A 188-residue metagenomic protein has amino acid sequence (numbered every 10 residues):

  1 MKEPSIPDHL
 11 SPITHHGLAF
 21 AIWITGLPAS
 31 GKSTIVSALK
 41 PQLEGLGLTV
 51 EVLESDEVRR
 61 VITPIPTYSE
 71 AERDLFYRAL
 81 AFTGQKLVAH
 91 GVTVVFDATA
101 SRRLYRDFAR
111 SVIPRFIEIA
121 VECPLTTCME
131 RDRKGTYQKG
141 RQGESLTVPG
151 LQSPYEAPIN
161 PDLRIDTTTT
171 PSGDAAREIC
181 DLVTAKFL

Functional and structural regions predicted by a protein language model:
M1-A21: Extreme N-terminal, non-catalytic leader segments that precede Walker-type/kinase nucleotide-binding cores
K2-E3, G45, R177-L188: C-terminal accessory "lid"/substrate-recognition subdomains
I24: Hydrophobic anchor at the beta1->P-loop junction of P-loop NTPases
P28: The conserved Walker
K32: Conserved lysine of the Walker
S37-Q85, A89: Conserved substrate/cofactor phosphate-moiety recognition/catalytic segment in nucleotide-dependent phosphotransferases
A71-I117, V121, Q138-K139: Glycine-rich phosphate-binding loop used to anchor ATP phosphates in small-molecule kinases, encompassing both
E122, E130-E178, F187: Small-molecule kinase domains that catalyze NTP-dependent phosphoryl transfer to phosphate-bearing small molecules
